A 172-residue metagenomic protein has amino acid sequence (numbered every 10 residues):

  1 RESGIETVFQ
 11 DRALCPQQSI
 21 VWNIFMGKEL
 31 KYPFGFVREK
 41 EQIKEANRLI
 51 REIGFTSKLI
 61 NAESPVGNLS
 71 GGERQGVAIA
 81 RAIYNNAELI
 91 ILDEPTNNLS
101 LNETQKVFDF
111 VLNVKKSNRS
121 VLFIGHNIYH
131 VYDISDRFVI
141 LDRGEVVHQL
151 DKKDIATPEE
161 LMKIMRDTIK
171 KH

Functional and structural regions predicted by a protein language model:
R1-H172: Glycine-rich phosphate-binding loops of nucleotide-dependent enzymes
